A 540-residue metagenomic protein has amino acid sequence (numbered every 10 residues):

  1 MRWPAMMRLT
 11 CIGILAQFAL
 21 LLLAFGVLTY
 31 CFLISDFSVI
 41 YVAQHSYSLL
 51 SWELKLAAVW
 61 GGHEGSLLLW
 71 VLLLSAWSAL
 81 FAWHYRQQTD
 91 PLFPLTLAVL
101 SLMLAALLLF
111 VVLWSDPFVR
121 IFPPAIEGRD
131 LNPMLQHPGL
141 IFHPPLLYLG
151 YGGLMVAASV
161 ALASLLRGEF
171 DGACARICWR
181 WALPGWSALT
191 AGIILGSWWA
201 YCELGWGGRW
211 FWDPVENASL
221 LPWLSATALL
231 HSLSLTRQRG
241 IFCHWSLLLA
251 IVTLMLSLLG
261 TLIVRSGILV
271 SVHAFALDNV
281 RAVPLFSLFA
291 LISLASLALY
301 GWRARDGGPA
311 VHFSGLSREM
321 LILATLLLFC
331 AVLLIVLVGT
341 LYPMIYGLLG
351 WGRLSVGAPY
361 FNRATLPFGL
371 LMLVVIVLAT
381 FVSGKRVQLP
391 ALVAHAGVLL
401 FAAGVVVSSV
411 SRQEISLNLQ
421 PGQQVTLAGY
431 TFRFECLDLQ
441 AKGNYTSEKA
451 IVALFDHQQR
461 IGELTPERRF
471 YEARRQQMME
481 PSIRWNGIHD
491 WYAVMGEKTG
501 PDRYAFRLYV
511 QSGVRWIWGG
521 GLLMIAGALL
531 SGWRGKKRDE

Functional and structural regions predicted by a protein language model:
M1-E540: Solvent-exposed, non-transmembrane regions of integral membrane proteins
